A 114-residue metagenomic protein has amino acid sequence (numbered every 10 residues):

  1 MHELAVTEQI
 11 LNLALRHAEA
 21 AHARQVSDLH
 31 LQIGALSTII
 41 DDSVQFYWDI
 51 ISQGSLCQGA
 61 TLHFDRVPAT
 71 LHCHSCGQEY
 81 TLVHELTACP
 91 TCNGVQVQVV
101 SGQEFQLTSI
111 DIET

Functional and structural regions predicted by a protein language model:
M1-G59: Long, charged N-terminal interaction/targeting segments
Q32-L36, D65-A69, I110: Short loop/turn motifs enriched for small/polar and acidic residues
T61-P68, Q78-V83: Short, flexible, mixed-charge glycine/proline-rich loop motifs that serve as phosphate/nucleic-acid-contacting
L71, T87, F105: Cys/His-enriched microdomains
C73-C76, C89-C92: Short cysteine-rich clusters marking metal-coordination/redox-active sites
T81, G94-Q98: Short functional micro-motifs and their immediate structural scaffolds
V97-S109: Short metal-binding segments enriched for Cys and/or His
T114: N-terminal loops that bind phosphate or other acidic moieties and the adjacent beta-alpha structural core
